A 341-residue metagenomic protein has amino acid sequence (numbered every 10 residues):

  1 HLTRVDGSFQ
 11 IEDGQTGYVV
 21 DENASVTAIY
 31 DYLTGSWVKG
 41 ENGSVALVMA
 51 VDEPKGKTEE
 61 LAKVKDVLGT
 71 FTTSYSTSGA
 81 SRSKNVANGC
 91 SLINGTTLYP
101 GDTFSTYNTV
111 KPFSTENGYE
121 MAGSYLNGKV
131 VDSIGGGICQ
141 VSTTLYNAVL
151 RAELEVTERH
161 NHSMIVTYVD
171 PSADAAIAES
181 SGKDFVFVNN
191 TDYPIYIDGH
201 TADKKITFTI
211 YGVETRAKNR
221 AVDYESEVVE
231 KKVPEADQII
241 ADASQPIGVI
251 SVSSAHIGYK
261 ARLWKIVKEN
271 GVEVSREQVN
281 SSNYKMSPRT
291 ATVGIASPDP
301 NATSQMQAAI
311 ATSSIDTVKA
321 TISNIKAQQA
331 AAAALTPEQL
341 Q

Functional and structural regions predicted by a protein language model:
H1-Q341: Well-ordered beta-sheet/strand-loop patches within structured domains
